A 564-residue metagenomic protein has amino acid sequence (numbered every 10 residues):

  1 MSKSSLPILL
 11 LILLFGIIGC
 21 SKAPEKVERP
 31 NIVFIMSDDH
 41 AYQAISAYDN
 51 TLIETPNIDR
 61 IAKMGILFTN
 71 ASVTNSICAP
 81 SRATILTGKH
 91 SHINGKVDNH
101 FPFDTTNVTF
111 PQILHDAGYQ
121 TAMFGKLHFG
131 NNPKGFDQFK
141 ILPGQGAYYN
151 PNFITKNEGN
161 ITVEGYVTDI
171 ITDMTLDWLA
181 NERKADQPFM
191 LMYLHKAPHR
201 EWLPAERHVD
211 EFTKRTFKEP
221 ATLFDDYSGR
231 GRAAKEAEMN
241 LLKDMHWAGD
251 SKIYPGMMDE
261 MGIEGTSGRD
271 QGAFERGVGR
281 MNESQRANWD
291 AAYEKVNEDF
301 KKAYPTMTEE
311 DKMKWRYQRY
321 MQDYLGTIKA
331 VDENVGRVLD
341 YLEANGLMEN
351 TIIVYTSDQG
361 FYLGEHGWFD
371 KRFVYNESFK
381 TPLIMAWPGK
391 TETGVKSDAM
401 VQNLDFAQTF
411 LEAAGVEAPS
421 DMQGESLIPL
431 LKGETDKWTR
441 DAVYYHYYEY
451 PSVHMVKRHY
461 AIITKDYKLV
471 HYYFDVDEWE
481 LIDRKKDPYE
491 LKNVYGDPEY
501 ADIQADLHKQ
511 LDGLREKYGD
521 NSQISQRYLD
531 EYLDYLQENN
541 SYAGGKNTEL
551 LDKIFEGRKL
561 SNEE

Functional and structural regions predicted by a protein language model:
S2-S4, I8-L10, C20-Y473, E478-W479 (+3 more regions): Formylglycine-dependent sulfatase
G519-Q523, S541-Y542: C-terminal "closing" transmembrane helix and its immediate cytosolic amphipathic cap in multi-pass membrane proteins
S522-Q537: Short, charged, surface-exposed hinge/linker loops at domain edges that act as mobile lids or interdomain connectors
